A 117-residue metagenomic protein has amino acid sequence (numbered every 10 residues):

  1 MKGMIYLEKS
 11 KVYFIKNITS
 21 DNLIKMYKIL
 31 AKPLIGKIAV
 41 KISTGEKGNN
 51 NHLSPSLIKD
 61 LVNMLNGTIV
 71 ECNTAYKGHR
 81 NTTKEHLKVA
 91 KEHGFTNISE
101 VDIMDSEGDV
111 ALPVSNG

Functional and structural regions predicted by a protein language model:
M1-G117: N-terminal and secondary-structure boundary signal
